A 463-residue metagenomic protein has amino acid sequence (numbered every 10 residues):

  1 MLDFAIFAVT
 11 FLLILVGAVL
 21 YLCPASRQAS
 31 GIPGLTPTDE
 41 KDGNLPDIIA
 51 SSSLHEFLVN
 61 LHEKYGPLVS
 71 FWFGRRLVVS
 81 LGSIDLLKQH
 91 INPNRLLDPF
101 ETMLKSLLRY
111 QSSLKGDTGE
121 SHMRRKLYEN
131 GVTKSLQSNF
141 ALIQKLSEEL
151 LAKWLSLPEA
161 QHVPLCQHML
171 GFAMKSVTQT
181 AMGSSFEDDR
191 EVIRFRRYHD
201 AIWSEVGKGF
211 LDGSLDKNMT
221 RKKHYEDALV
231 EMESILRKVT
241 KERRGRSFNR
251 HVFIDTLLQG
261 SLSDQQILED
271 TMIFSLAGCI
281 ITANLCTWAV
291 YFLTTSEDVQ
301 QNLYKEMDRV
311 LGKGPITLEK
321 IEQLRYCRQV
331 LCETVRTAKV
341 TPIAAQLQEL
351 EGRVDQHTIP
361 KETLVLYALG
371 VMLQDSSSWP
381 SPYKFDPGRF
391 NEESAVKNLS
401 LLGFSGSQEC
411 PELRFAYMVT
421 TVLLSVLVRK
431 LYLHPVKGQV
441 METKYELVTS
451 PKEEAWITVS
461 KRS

Functional and structural regions predicted by a protein language model:
L2-L15, S147, R197-Y198, D308-R309 (+2 more regions): Cytochrome P450 proximal C-terminal region
S26-I49, L54-L142, L146, A160 (+3 more regions): Cytochrome P450 substrate-recognition site 1
L45-G66, S234, K238, G314-D355 (+2 more regions): Conserved cytochrome P450 K-helix E-x-x-R motif and the immediately C-terminal K′/meander segment
L81-S83, T180-A181, L236-V239, A283-V290 (+3 more regions): Hydrophobic, repeat-rich solenoid/adaptor surfaces of innate immune receptors and signaling proteins
R95, Y367-S394: Conserved cytochrome P450 K-helix/beta-meander segment immediately N-terminal to the heme-binding cysteine loop
P99-L108, E120, S138-N284, N302: Cytochrome P450 heme-thiolate monooxygenase catalytic core
I281-Q300, Y304-E306, L413-R429: Cytochrome P450 catalytic-core helices
